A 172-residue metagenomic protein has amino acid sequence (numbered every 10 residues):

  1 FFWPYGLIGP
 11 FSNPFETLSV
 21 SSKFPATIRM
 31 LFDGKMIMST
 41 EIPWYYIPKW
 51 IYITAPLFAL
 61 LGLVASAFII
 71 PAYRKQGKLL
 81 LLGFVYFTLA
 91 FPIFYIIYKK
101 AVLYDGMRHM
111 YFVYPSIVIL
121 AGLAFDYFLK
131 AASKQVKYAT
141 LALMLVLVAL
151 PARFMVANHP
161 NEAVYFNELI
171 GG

Functional and structural regions predicted by a protein language model:
F1-L103, V146-G172: Transmembrane-lumen/periplasm boundary regions of multi-pass, lipid-linked membrane glycan transferases
W50-L57, L61-L63, Y104-L129: Hydrophobic/aromatic-rich transmembrane helices and adjacent perimembrane loops
V64-L79, L120-A142: Membrane-interface junctions at the ends of membrane-embedded or membrane-associated helices
F87-T88, M110, V118, Q135-Y138 (+1 more regions): Small-residue packing motifs within transmembrane alpha-helices
